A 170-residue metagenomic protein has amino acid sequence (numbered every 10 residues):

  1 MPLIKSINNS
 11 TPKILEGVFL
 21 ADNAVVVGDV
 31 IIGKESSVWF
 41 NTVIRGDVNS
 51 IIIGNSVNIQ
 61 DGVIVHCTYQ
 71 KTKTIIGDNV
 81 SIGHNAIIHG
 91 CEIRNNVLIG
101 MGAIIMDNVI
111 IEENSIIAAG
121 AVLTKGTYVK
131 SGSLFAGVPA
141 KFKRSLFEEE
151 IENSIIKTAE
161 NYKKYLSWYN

Functional and structural regions predicted by a protein language model:
M1-K13, D47, I53-N55, D61-G62 (+3 more regions): Glycine-rich hexapeptide-repeat left-handed beta-helix
M1-S37, V43, W168-N170: Extended, small-residue-rich solenoid/repeat segments and analogous flexible loops that form exposed scaffolds
S81: Short proline/glycine- and basic residue-enriched helix-capping loop/turn segments at helix->loop/beta transitions
